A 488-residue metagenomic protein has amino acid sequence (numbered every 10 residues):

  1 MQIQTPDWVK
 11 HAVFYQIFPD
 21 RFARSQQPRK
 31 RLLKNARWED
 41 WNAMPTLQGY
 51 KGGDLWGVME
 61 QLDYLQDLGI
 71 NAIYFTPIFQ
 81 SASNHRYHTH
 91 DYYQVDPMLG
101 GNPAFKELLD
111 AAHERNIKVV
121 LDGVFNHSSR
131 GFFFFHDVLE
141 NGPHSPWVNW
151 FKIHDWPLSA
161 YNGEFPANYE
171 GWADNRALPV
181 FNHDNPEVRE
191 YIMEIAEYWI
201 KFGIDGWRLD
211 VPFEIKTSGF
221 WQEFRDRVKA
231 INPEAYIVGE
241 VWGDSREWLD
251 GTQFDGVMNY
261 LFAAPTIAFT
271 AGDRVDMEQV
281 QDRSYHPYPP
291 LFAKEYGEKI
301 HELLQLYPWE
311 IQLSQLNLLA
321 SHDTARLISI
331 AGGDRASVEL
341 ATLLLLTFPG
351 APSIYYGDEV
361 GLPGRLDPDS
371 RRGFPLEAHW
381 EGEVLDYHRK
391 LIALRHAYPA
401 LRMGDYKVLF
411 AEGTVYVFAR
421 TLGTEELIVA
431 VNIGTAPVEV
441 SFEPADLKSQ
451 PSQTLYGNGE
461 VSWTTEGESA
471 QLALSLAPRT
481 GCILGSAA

Functional and structural regions predicted by a protein language model:
M1-L121, S128, F133-D137, D174 (+2 more regions): N-terminal structural segment of carbohydrate-active enzymes
P6, Q26-W38, N84-D96, F125-E164 (+3 more regions): Aromatic- and acidic-residue-enriched segments that line the glycan-binding/catalytic groove of carbohydrate-active
V13-Y15, I73-F75, V119-L121, W207 (+4 more regions): Hydrophobic faces of well-ordered beta-strands that scaffold small-molecule active sites in alpha/beta enzyme cores
D20, L32-L33, G251-T252, G256 (+1 more regions): Aromatic/acidic polysaccharide-binding cleft in carbohydrate-active enzymes
N42-L55, H88-G101, D174-R189, D205-I215 (+3 more regions): The substrate-binding groove and active-site-proximal loops of carbohydrate-active enzymes, especially glycoside
L109-R115, H127, F132-P143, E194 (+5 more regions): Active-site-proximal helices and loops of the catalytic beta/alpha 8
L409-A445: Carbohydrate-binding surface patches
E466-A488: C-terminal beta-strand-rich structural cap/linker in extracellular carbohydrate-active enzymes
